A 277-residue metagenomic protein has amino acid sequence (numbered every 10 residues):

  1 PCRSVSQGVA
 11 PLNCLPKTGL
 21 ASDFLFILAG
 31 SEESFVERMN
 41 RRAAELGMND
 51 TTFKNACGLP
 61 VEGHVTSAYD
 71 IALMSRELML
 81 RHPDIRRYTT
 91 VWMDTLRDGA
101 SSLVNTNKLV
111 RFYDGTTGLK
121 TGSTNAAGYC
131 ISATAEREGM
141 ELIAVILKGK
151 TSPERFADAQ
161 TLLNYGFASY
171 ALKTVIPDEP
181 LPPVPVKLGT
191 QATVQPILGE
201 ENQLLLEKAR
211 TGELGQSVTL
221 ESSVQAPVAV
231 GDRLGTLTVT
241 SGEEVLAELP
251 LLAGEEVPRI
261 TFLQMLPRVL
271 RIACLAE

Functional and structural regions predicted by a protein language model:
P1-F26, L103-G118: Conserved catalytic neighborhood of penicillin-recognizing serine enzymes
Q7, A21, L25-R76, L80: Mid-domain, small-residue-enriched loop/turn segments at the edges of structured enzyme/sensor domains
P11, L20-D23, D50-K54, R87 (+2 more regions): Structural recognition of the beta-strand scaffold that forms the well-ordered cores of secreted hydrolase catalytic
K17-S22, L46-F53, I85, T95-L103: Secretory-pathway/luminal and periplasmic proteins that interact with or process carbohydrate-rich
P60-E277: Domain-terminus/edge residues, biased toward the C-terminal soluble/receptor-binding domains of extracytoplasmic
